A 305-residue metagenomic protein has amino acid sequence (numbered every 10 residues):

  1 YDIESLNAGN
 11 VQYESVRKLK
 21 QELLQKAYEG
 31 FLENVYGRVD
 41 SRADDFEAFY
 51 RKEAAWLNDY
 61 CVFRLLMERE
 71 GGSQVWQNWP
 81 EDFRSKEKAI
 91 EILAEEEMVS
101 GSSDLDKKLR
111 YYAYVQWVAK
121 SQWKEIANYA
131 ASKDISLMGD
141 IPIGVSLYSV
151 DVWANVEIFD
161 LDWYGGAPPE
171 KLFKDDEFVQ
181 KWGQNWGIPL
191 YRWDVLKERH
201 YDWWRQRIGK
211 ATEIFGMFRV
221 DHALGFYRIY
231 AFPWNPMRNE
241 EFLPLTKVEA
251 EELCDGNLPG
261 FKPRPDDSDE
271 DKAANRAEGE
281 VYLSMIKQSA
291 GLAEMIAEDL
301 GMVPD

Functional and structural regions predicted by a protein language model:
Y1-K120, G144-D305: Alpha-amylase-like alpha-glycosidases and glucanotransferases acting on alpha-linked glucans and related
A119-S132, S136: Active-site pocket-lining segments that scaffold enzyme catalytic pockets across diverse folds
D140: Ligand-binding beta-strand-loop-alpha-helix segment within the catalytic cores of soluble metabolic enzymes
